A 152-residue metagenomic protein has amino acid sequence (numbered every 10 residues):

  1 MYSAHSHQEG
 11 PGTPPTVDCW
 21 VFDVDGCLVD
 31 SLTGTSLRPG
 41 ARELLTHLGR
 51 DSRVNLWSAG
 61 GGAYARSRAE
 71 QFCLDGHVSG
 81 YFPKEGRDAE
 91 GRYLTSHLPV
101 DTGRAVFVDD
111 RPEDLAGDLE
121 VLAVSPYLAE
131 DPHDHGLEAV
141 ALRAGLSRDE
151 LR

Functional and structural regions predicted by a protein language model:
M1-F22: Non-catalytic pre-domain segments flanking phosphatase-related domains
T16-D18, S52-R53, T102-A105: Short coil/turn segments at beta-strand junctions that form active-site/ligand-binding loops
W20-S31: Metal-dependent nucleic-acid phosphoesterase active-site entry motif
V21-D23, L56, F107: Short hydrophobic beta-strand that contains or immediately precedes a catalytic carboxylate
D30-N55, E85-R92: Short, acidic loop-to-helix structural element flanking the phosphoryl-transfer center in phosphate-processing enzymes
S36, A63-Y64: Short alpha-helical
S58-G60: Conserved phosphate-coupling serine/threonine residues in phosphotransfer and NTP-handling enzymes
R66-R152: C-terminal cap/substrate-recognition subdomain and adjoining C-terminal extension of metal-dependent phosphatase-like
